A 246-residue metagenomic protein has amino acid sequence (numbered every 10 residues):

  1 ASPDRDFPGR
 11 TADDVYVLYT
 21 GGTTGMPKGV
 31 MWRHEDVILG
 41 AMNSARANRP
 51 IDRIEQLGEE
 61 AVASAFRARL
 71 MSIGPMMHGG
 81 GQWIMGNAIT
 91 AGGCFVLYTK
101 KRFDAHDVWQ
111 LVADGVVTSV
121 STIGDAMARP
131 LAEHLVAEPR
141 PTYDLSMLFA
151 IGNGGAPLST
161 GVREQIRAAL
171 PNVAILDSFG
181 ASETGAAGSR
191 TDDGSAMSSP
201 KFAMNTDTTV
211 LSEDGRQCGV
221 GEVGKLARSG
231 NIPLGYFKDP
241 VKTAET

Functional and structural regions predicted by a protein language model:
A1, K28-M31, S72, C94-K101 (+1 more regions): Short beta-strand->loop structural element characteristic of the AMP-binding/adenylate-forming
A1-T11, I38, E133, A137: ANL superfamily adenylate-forming
S2-Y19, M26, A61-R69: Conserved pre-ATP/AMP-binding loop-to-beta segment of ANL
P8, M197-A203, T246: Short Gly/Pro-enriched turn/cap motifs at secondary-structure boundaries
V15-N43, N48: Conserved AMP-binding A3 loop
G22, T90-G93, V117-T122, A132-M197 (+2 more regions): Gly/Ser/Thr-rich phosphate-binding loop
I38-S72, M77-S119, H134: Conserved AMP-binding/adenylation subdomain of ANL enzymes
R216-T246: Conserved ATP/PPi-binding loop(s) of AMP-dependent carboxylate-activating enzymes
